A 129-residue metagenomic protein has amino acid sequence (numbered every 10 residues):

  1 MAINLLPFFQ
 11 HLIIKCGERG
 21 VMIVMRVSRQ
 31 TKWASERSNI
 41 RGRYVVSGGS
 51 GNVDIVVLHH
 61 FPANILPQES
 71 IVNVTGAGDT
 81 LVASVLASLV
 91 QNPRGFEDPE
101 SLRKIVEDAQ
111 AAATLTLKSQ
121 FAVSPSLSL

Functional and structural regions predicted by a protein language model:
M1-L129: Conserved phosphate-binding/catalytic region of the ribokinase-like
